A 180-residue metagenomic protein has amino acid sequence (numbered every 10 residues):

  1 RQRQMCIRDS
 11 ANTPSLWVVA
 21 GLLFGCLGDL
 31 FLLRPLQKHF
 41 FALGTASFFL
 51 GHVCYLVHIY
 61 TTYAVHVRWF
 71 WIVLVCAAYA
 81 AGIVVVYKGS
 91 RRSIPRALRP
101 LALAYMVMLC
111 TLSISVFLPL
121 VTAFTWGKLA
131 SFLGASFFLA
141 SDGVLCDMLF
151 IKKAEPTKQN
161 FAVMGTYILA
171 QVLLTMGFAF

Functional and structural regions predicted by a protein language model:
R1, H39-L50, F70-V75, R96-V107 (+1 more regions): Cytoplasmic-side transmembrane-helix entry/capping segments in multi-pass membrane proteins
Q2-I7: Short, small-residue-biased leader/transition segments that mark boundaries at the very start of proteins
R8-W17, C54-W71, V116-A130, L173-F180: Helix-coil boundary and interhelical linker segments in multi-pass alpha-helical membrane proteins
N12-H58: Hydrophobic/aromatic-rich structural module bridging two neighboring secondary-structure elements via a short loop
C26-H39, V84-P100, L145-K153: C-terminal ends of transmembrane helices
K38-R92: Hydrophobic, well-structured mid-protein blocks that either form specific transmembrane helices
V84-W126: Active-site rim beta-loop-alpha module in soluble metabolic enzymes
D147-I168: Interfacial loop-to-transmembrane junctions
